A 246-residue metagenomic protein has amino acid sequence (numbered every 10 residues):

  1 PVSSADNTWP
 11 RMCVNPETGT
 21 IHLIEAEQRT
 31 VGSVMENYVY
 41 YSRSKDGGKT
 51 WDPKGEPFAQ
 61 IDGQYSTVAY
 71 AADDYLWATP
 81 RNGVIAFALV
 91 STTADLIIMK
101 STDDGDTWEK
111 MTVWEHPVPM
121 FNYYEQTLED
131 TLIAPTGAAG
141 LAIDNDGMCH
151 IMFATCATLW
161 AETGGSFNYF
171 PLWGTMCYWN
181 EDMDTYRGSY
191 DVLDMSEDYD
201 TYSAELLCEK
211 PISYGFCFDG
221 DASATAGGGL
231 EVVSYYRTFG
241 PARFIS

Functional and structural regions predicted by a protein language model:
P1-S246: Extracellular, repeat-based ectodomains that mediate carbohydrate processing or recognition
